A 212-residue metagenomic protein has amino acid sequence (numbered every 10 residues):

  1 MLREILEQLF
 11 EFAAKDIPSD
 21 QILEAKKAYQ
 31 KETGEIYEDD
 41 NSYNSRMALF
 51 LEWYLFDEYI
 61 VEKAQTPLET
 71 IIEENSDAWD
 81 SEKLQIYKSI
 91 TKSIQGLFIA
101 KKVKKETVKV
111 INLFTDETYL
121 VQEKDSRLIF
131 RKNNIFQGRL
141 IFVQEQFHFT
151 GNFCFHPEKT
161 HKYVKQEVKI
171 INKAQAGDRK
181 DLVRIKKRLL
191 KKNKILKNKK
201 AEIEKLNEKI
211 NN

Functional and structural regions predicted by a protein language model:
M1-G96, K102, L128, R139-N212: Mixed-charge, low-complexity intrinsically disordered regions
K102, N112-L113: Acidic, low-complexity intrinsically disordered regions
E106-V110: Short aromatic-glycine-enriched beta-strand elements
L113, K124, N152: Surface loops and adjacent helix of pleckstrin homology
Y119-S126, Q146: Short alpha-helix capping/helix-loop boundary micro-motifs
E123-R139: Short nucleic-acid-contacting surface segments enriched for D/E, G, S/T with interspersed K/R
